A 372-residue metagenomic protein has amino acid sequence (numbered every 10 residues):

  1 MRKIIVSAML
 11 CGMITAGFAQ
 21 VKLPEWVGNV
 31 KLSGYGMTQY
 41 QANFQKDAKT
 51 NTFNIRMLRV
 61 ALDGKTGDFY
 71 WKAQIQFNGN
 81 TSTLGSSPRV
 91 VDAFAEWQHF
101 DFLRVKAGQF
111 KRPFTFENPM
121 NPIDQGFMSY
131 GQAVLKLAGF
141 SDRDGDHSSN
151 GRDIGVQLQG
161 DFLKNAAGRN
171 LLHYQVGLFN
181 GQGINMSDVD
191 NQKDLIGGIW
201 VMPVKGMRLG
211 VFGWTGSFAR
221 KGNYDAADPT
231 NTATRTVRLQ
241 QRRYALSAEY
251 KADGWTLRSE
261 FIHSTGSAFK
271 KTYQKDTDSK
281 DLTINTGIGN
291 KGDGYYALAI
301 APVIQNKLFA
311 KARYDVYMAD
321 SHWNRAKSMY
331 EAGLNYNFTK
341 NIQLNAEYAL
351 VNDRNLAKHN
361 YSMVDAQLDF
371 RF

Functional and structural regions predicted by a protein language model:
I4-I5, A61, I262, D315: Residue-level detector of intrinsically disordered/flexible regions characterized by low predicted structural confidence
I4-M13: Sec-dependent N-terminal signal peptides
T15-A19: Sec/Tat signal peptide C-region and signal peptidase I cleavage site
V21-G181, V189-I196, W200-L209, Y296-P302 (+2 more regions): Outer membrane beta-barrel
T38, R112, N185, W214 (+1 more regions): Short, electropositive, low-hydrophobicity segments enriched in small/polar residues
K46-D47, F94, Q109, N118 (+2 more regions): Outer-membrane beta-barrel pore domains
N180-I184, T230-A233: Surface-exposed cleft-lining segments at the edges of enzyme active sites
